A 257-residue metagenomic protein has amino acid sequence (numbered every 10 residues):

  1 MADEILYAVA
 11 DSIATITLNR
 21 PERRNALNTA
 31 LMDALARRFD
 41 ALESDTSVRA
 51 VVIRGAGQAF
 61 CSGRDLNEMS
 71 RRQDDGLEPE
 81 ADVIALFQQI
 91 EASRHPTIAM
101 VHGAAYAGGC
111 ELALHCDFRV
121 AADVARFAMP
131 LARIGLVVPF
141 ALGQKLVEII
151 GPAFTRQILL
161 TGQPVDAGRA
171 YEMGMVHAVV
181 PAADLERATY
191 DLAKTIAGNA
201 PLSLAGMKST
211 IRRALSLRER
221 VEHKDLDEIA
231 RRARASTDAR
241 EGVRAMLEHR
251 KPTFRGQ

Functional and structural regions predicted by a protein language model:
M1-A14, D45, G162-G168, A183 (+2 more regions): C-terminal alpha-helix plus adjacent terminal tail
M1-A56, Q88: Conserved CoA-thioester-binding segment of acyl-CoA-metabolizing enzymes
I16, R20, L35, I53 (+7 more regions): Terminal peptide-recognition signature
N19, N25, G55-G57, G63-D65 (+4 more regions): Conserved phosphate-binding and hydrolysis motifs of nucleotide-dependent enzymes
L31-L35, P79-D82, L185, L226: Hydrophobic alpha-helical membrane-association signature
D33, S47, G55-Q89, A105 (+1 more regions): Glycine- (often His-adjacent) and acidic-residue-rich active-site loop that binds/positions the CoA thioester
Q88-L202, V221, A235-S236, R244 (+1 more regions): Crotonase-fold acyl-CoA enzyme core
